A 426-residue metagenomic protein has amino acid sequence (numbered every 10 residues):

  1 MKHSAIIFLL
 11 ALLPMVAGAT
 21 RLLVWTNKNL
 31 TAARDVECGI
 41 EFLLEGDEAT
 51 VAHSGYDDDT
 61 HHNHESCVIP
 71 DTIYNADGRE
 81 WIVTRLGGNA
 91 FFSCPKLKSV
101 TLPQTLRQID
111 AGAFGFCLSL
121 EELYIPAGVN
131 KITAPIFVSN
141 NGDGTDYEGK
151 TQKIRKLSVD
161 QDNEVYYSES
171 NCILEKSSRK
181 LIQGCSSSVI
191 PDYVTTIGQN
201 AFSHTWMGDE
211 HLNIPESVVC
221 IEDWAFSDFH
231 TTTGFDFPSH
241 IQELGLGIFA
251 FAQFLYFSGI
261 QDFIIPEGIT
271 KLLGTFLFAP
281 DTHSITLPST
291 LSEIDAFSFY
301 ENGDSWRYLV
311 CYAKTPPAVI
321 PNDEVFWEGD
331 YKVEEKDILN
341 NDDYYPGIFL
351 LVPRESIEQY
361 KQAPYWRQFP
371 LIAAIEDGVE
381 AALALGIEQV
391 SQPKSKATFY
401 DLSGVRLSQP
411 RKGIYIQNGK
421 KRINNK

Functional and structural regions predicted by a protein language model:
M1-H3, I414-K426: C-terminal tail/sorting-segment detector
L10-G18: Hydrophobic h-region of N-terminal signal peptides that target proteins for export in Gram-negative bacteria
A17-A19, V24, A32: Boundary at the C-terminal end of the N-terminal hydrophobic targeting segment
L44-E48, H62-R85, C94-Q108, L118-K131 (+9 more regions): Structural signature of tandem-repeat unit edges
I69, I173, Y360, A384-E388 (+2 more regions): Terminal processing/anchoring signals of secreted or surface-associated proteins and related intramolecular
G88-N89, A111-A113, A134-I136, Q199-A201 (+4 more regions): Consensus positions within tandem repeat domains that build extended binding/scaffold surfaces
S188, E335-L383: Membrane-proximal C-terminal cap and juxtamembrane stalk of leucine-rich repeat ectodomains
E376-S403: Residue-level detector of functionally pivotal "anchor" positions at catalytic/ligand-binding pockets or at interdomain
